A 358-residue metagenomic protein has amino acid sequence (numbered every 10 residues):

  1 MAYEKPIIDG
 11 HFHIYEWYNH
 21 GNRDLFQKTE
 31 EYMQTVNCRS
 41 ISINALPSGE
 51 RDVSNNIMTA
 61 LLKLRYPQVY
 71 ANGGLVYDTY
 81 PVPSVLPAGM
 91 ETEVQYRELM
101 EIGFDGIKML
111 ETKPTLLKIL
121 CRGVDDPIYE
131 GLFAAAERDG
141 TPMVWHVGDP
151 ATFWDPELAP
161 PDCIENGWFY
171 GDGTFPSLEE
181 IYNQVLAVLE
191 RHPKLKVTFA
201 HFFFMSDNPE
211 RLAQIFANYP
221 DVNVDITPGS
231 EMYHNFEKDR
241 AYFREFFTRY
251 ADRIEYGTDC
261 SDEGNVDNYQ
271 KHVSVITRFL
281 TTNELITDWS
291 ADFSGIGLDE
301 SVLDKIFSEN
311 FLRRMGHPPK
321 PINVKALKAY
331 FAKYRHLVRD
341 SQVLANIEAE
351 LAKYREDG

Functional and structural regions predicted by a protein language model:
M1-L61, F331: An N-terminally biased module of ancient metal coordination in phosphate/nucleic-acid-related enzymes
A2, T29-N37, N56-Y70, V94-F104 (+4 more regions): Acidic (Asp/Glu)-rich catalytic clusters
I8-F12, I41-I43, A71-G74, I107-M109 (+4 more regions): Hydrophobic faces of well-ordered beta-strands that scaffold small-molecule active sites in alpha/beta enzyme cores
Y15-L25, A45-N55, D78-M90, T115-V124 (+3 more regions): Acidic-and-aromatic substrate-binding clefts and catalytic sites of carbohydrate-active enzymes
Y18, R23, E30, K196-G358: H/E-rich (His + Asp/Glu) clusters that bind or coordinate divalent metals
V53-L61, P83-G89, E93-Y96, L120 (+4 more regions): Distinct, well-ordered alpha-helical segments
S54-W168, N223, P228-S230: Active-site gating/metal-coordination segments in enzymes
G167-E179, D288-G297: A short acidic, glycine-rich active-site loop that binds or catalyzes chemistry on phosphate/adenosine moieties
